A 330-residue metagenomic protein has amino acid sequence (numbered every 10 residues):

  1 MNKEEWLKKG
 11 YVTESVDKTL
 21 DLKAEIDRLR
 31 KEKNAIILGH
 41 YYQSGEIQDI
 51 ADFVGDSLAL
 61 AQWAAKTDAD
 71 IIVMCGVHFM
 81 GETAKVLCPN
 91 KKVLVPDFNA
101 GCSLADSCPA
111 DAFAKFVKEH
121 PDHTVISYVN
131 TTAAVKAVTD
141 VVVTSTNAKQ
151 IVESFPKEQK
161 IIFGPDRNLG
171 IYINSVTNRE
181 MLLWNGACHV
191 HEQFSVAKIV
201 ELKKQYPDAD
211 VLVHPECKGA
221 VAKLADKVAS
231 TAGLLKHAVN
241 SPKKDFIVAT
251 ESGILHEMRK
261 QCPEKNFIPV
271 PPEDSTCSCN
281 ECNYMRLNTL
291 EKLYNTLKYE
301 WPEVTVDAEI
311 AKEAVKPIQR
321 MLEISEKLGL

Functional and structural regions predicted by a protein language model:
M1-V248, L255, K260-V270, D274-L330: Active-site loop-to-helix "anion-binding N-cap" substructures in soluble metabolic enzymes
